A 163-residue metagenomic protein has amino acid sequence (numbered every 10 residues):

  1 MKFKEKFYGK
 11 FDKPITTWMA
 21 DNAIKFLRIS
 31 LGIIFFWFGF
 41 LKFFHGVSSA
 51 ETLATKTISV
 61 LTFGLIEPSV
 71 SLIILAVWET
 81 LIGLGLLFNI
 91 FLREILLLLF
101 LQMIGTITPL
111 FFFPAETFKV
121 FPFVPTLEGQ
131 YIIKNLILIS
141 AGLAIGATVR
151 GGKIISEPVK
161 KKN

Functional and structural regions predicted by a protein language model:
M1-L81, G85-N163: Membrane-interface extramembranous regions
